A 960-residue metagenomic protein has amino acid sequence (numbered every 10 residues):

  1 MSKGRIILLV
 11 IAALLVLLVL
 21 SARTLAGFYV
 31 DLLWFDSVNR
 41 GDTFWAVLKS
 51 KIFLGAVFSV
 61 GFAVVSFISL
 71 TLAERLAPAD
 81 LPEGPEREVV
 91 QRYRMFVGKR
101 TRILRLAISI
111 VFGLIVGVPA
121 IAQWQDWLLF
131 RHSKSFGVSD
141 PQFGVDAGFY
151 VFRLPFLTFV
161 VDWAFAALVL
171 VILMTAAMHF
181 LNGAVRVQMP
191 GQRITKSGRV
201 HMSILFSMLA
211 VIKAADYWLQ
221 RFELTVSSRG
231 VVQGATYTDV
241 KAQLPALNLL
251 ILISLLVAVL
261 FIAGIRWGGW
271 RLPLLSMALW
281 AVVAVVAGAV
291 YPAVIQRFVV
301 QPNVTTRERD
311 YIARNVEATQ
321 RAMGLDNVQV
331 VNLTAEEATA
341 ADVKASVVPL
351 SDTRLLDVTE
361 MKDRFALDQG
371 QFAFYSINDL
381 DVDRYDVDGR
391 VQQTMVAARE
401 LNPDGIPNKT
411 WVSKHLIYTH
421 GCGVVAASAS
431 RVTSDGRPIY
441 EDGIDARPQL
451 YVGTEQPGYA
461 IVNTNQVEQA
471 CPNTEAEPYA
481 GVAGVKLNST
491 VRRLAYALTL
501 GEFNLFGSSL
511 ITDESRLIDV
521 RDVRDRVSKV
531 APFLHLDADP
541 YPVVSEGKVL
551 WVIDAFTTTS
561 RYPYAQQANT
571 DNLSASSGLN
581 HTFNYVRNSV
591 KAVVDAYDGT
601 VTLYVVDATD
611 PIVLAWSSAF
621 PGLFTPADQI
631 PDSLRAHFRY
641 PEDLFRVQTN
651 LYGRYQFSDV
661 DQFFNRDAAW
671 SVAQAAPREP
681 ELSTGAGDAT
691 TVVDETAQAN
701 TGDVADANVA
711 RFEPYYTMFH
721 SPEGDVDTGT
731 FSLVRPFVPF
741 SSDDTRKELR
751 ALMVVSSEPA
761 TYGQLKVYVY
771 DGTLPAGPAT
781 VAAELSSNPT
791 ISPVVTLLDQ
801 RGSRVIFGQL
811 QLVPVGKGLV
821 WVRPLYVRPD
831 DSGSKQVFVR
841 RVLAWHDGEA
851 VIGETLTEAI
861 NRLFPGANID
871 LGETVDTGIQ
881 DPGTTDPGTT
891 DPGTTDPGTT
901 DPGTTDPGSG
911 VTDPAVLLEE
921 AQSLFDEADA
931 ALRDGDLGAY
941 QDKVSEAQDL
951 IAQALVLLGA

Functional and structural regions predicted by a protein language model:
G4, I11-D934, G938-L958: Soluble extracytoplasmic regions of secretory-pathway and membrane proteins
